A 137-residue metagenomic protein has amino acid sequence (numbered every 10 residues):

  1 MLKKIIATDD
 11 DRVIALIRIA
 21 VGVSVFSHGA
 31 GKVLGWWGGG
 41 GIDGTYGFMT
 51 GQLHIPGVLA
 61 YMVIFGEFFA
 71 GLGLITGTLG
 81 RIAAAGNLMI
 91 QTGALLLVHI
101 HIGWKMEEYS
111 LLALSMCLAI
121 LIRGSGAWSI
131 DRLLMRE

Functional and structural regions predicted by a protein language model:
M1-W36, G57-F65, F69-E137: Extended, low-polarity transmembrane helix blocks
L34-I55: Membrane-interface interhelical connector segments
